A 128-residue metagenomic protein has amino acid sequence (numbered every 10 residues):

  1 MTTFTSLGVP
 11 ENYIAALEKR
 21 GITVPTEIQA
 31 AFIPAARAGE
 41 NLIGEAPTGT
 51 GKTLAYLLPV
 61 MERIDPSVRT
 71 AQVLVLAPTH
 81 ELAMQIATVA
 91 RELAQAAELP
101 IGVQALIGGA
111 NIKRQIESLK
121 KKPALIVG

Functional and structural regions predicted by a protein language model:
M1-E45: Conserved pre-motif I regulatory segment
S6, E11-I22, R69-G128: Conserved nucleic-acid-binding Ia/Ib motif block in the N-terminal RecA-like helicase ATPase lobe
E18, T23, I28, A55 (+2 more regions): Mixed-charge, polar/low-complexity N-terminal
A30-L42, T53-V68, L74, T88-A94: Walker A/P-loop NTP-binding motif
A46-T50: The conserved Walker
